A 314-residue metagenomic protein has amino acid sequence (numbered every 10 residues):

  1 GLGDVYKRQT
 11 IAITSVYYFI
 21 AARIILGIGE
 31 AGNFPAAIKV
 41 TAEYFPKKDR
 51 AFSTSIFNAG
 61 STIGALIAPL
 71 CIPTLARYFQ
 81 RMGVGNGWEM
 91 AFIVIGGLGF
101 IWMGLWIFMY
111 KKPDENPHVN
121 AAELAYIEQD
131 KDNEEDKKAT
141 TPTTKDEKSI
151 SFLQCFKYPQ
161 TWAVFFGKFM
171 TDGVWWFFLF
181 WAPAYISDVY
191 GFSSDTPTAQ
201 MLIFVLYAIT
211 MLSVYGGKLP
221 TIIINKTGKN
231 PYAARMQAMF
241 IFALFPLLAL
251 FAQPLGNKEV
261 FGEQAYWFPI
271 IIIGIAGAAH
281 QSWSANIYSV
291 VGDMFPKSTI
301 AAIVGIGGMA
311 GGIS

Functional and structural regions predicted by a protein language model:
G1-Y6: Short, small-residue-biased leader/transition segments that mark boundaries at the very start of proteins
Y17-I25, F268-I275: Paired small-residue
A22-A59: Cytoplasmic helix-loop-helix junction between adjacent transmembrane helices in 12-TM secondary transporters
A51-A76, L206-V214, G308-S314: Glycine-rich segments within core transmembrane alpha-helices of 12-TM secondary carriers
F57-P113: Helix-loop-helix hairpin linking two adjacent transmembrane segments in secondary transporters
P113-F165, V189: Juxtamembrane intracellular "pre-TM" segments in multi-pass secondary transporters
Q154-V214, H280-S284, Y288: Extracytoplasmic gate region of multi-pass secondary transporters
Y232-N286: C-terminal transmembrane helical hairpin of 12-TM major facilitator-type secondary transporters
